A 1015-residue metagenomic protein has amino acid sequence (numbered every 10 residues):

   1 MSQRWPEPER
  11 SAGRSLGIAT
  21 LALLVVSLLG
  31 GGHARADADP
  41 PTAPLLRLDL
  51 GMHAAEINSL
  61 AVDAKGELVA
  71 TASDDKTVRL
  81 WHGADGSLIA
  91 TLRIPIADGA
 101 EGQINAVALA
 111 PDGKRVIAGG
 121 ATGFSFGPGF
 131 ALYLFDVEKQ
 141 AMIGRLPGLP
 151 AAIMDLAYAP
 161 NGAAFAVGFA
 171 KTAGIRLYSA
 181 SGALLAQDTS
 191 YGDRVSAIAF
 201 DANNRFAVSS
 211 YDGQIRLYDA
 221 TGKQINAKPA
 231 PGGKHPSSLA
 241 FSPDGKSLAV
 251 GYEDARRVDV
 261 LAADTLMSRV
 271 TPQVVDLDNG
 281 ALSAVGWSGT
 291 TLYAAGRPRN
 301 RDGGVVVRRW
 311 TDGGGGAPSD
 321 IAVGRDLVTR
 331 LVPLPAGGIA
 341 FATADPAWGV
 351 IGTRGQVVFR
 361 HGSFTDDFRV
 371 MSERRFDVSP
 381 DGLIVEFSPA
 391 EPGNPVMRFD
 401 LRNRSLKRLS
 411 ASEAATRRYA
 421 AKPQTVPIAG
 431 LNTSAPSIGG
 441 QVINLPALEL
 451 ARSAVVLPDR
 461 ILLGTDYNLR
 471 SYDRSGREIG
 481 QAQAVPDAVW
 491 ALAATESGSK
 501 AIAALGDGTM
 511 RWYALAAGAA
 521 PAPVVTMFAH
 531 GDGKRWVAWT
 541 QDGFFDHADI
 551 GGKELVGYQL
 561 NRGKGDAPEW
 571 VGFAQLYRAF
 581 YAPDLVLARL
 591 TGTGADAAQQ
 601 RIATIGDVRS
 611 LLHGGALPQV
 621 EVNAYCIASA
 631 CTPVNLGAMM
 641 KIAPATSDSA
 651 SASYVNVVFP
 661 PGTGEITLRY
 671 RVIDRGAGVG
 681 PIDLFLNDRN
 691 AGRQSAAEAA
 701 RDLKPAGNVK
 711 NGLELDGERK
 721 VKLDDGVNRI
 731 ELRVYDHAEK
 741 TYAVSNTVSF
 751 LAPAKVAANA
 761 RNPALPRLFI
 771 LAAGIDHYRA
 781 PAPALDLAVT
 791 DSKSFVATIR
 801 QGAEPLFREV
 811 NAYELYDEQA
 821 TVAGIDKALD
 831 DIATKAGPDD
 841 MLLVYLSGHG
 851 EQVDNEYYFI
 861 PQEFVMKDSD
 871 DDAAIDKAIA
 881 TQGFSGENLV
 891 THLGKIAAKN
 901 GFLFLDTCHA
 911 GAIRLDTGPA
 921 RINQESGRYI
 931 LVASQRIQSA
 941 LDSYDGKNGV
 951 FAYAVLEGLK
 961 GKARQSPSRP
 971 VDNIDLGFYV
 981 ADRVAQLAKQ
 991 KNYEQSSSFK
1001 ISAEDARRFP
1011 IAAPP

Functional and structural regions predicted by a protein language model:
M1-R14: N-terminal secretory signal peptides that target proteins for export/translocation
S11, D39-P44, A760-P766: Extreme N-terminus of proteins, especially the signal/transit-peptide cleavage junction and the first residues
R14, L21-A22, L806, P967: Generic short amphipathic/hydrophobic targeting helices enriched at N-termini, encompassing Sec-type signal peptides
A19-L28: Bacterial N-terminal signal peptides
G32-R35: Sec/Tat signal peptide C-region and signal peptidase I cleavage site
D37-Y581: WD40-repeat beta-propeller superdomains and closely related acidic/aromatic-rich repeat-like regions
L555-P1015: Cysteine endopeptidase catalytic domains of the caspase/legumain-like
